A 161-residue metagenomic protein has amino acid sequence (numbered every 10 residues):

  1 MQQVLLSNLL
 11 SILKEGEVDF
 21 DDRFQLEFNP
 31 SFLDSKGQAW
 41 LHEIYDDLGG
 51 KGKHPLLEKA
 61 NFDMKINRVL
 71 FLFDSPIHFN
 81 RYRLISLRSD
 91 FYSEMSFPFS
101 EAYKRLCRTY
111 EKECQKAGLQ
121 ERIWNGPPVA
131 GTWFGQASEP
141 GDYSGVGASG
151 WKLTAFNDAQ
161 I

Functional and structural regions predicted by a protein language model:
M1-E15, F20-L33, G141-F156: A short, highly charged nucleic-acid-interacting micro-segment common to nuclease and nuclease-linked defense proteins
I12, G16-F73: Active-site metal-binding core of divalent-cation-utilizing nuclease and nuclease-like domains
S75-I161: Catalytic cores of nucleic-acid endonucleases
